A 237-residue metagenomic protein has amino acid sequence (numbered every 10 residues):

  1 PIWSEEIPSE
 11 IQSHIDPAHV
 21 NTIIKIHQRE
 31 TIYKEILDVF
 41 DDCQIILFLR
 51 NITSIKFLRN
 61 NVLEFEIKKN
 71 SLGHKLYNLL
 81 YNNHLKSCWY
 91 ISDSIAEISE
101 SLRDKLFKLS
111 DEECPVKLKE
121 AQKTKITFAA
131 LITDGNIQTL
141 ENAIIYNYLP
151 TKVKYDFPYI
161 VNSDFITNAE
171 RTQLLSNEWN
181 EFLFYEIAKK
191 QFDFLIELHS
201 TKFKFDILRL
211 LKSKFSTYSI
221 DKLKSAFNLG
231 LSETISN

Functional and structural regions predicted by a protein language model:
P1-H84: GHKL-type ATPase core
D16, N21, D38-D42, D93 (+8 more regions): Acidic-enriched, low-complexity/disordered segments with a strong bias for Aspartate over Glutamate
Q28, I67-K69, D134-N237: Amphipathic alpha-helical coiled-coil/helical-bundle segments that mediate oligomerization/assembly and other
I46, I52, I126-L131, A188-F192: Short, Φ-rich (hydrophobic/aromatic) sequence segments
N60-R171, S232, S236: GHKL/Histidine-kinase-like ATPase module
